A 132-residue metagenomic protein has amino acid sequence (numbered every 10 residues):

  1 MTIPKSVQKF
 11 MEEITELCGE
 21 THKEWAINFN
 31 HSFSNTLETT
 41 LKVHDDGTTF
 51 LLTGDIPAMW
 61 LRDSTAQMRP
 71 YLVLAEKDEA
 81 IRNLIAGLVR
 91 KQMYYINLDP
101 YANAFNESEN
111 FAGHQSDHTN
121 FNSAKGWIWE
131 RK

Functional and structural regions predicted by a protein language model:
M1-R62: Low-complexity, Ser/Thr/Pro/Gly-enriched N-terminal "stalk/linker" regions
P57-I85, V89-K132: Aromatic-rich carbohydrate-recognition surfaces in CAZymes
